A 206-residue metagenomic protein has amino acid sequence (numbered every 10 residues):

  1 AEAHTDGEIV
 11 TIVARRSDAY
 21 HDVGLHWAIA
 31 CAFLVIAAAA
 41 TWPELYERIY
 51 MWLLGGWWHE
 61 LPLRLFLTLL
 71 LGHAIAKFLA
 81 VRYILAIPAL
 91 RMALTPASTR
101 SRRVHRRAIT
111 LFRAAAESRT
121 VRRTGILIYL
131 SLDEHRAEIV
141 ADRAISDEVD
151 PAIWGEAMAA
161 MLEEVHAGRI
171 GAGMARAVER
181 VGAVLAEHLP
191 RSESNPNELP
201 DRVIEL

Functional and structural regions predicted by a protein language model:
A1-I9: Short, charged cytosolic
S17-G24, L54-P62: Alpha-helical transmembrane cores and adjacent cytosolic helix/loop segments of polytopic membrane transporters
C31-G55: Juxtamembrane "helix exit" motif at the C-terminal ends of alpha-helical transmembrane segments in multi-pass membrane
P43, E47, L63-M92: Transmembrane alpha-helices and immediately adjacent membrane-cytoplasm interface residues in multi-pass integral
L94-A114: Membrane-cytosol interface motif
R107-A141: Acidic, Ser/Thr-rich low-complexity segments on the non-lumenal side of membrane proteins
S118, E134-R169: Flexible, solvent-exposed short loops/turns enriched in glycine
V149-E156, L185-L206: C-terminal binding/interaction regions
